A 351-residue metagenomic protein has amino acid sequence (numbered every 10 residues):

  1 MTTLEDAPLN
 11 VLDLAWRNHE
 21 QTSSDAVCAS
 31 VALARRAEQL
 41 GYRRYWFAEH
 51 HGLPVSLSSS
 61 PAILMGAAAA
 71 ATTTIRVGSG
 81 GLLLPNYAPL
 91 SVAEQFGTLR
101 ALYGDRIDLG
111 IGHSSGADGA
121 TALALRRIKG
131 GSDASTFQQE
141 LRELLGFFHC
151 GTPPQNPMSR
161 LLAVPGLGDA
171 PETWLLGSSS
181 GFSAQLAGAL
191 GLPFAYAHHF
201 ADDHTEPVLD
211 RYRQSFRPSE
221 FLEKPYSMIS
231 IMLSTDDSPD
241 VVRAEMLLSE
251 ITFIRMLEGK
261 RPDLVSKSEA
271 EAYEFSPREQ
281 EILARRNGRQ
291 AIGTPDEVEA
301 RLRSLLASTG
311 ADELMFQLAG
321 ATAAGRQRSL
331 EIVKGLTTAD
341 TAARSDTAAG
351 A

Functional and structural regions predicted by a protein language model:
M1-I75: N-terminal beta1-alpha1-beta2 module of alpha/beta enzyme domains
T2-E5, G130-A163, H204-A311, T341-A351: An alpha-helical appendage that flanks or caps ligand/catalytic pockets
L4-S23, P85-G151, F194, D202: Flexible, glycine-rich active-site loops centered on histidine and acidic residues that chelate a metal or position
L9, A37, G41, E49 (+6 more regions): Conserved, mostly hydrophobic/aromatic
L9-D13, Y45-F47, V77-S79, I107-I111 (+4 more regions): Hydrophobic faces of well-ordered beta-strands that scaffold small-molecule active sites in alpha/beta enzyme cores
D13-C28, L82-L90, L167-S178, R286-P295: Active-site mouth loops of central-metabolism enzymes
S24-R36, S179-Q185, E297-S304: Short, acidic/polar
S179-L209: A conserved active-site cap/scaffold subdomain adjacent to cofactor or substrate pockets
